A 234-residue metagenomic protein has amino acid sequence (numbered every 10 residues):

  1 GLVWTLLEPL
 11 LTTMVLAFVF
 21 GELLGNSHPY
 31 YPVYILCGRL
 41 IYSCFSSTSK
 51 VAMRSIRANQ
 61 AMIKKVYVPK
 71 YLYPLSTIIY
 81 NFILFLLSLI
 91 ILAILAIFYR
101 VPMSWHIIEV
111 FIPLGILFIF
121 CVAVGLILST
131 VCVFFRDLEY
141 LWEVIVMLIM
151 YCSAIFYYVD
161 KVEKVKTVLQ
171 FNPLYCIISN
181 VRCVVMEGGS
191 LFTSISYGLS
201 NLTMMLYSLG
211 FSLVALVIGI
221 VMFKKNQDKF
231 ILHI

Functional and structural regions predicted by a protein language model:
G1-I234: Hydrophobic transmembrane alpha-helices and immediately adjacent juxtamembrane helices of multi-pass inner-membrane
